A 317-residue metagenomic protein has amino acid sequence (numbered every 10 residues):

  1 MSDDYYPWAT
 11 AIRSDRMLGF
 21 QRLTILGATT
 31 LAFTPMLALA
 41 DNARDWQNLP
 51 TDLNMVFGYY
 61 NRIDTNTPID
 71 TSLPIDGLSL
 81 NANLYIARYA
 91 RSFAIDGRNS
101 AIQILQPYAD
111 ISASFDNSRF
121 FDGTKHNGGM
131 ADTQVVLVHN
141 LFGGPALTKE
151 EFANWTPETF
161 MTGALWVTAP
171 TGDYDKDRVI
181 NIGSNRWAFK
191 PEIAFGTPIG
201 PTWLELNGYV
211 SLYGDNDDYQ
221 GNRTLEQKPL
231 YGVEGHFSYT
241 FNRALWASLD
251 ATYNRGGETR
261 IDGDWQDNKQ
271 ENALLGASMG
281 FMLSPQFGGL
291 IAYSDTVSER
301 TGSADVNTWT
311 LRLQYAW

Functional and structural regions predicted by a protein language model:
D52, S79-Y85, H126-V135, T159 (+4 more regions): Residues that define the transmembrane beta-barrel architecture of outer-membrane proteins
N54-V56, S100-I104, T159-L165, F189 (+4 more regions): Transmembrane beta-strands of outer-membrane beta-barrel proteins
G58, A87-R91, V135-L141, L165 (+5 more regions): Residues on the lipid-exposed face of transmembrane beta-strands in outer-membrane beta-barrel proteins
Y59-I63, L105-A109, N140, W166-P170 (+5 more regions): Outer-membrane beta-barrel pore domains and translocons
I63-L84, D122-G123, K176-I180: Surface-exposed strand-loop-strand hairpins of Gram-negative outer-membrane beta-barrel proteins
N66-T67, G97-S100, G144-P145, P201-L204 (+2 more regions): Repeated loop/turn-to-beta-strand initiation elements of outer-membrane beta-barrel proteins
D110-E226: Outer-membrane pore/translocation modules
Q220-W317: Outer membrane beta-barrel transmembrane domains
